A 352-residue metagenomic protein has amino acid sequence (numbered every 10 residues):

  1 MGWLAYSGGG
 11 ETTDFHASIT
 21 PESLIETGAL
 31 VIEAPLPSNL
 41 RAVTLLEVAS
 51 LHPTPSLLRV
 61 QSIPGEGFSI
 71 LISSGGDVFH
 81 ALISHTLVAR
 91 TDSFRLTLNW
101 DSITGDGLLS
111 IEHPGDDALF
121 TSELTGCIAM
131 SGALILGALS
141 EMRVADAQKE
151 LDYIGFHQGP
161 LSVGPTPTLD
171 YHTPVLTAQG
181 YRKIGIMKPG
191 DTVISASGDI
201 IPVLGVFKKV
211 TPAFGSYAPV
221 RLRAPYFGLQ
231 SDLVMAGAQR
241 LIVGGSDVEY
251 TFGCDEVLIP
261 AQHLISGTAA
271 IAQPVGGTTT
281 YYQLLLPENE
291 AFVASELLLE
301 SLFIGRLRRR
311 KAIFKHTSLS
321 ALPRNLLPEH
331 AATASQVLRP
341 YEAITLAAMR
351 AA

Functional and structural regions predicted by a protein language model:
L4-N39, T44: A carbohydrate-recognition surface predominantly in extracellular/luminal proteins
G28, N39-R41, G75-D77, S162 (+3 more regions): Sequence-level preference for short, compositionally simple segments enriched in small aliphatic or small polar residues
I32, D92-W100, L109-I111: Short tryptophan-centered beta-strand motifs in secreted/extracellular beta-sheet-rich domains of glycan-recognition
L46-L71, E123-A129: Glycan-recognition/cleft segments
S73-R95: Short, aromatic/His-centered strand-loop micro-motif at the edge of beta-sheets
F120-A145: Flexible glycan-contacting loops in extracellular carbohydrate-active proteins
L169, Y181-K188, V193, M235: Short, well-ordered loop/turn sites that connect or cap secondary structure elements
D170-T177, A196, I200, V206-A312: Long beta-strand-rich cores associated with HINT superfamily self-processing modules
